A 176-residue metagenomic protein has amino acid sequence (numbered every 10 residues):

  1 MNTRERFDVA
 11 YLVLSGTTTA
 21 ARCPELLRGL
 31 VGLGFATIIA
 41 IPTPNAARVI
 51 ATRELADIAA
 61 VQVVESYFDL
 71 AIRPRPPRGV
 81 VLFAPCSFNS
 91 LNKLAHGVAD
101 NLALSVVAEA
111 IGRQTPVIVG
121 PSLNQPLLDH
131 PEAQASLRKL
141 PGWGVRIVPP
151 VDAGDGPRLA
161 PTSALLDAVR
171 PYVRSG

Functional and structural regions predicted by a protein language model:
M1-G176: A cross-family phosphate/adenosyl-ligand binding-site feature
